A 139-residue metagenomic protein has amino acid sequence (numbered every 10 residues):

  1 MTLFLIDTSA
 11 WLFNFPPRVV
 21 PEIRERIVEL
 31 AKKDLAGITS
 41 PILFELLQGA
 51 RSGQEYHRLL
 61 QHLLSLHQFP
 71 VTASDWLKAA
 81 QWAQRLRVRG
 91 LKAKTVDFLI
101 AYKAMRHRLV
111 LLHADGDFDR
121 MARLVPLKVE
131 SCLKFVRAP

Functional and structural regions predicted by a protein language model:
M1-I38, Q48-Q61, V136-P139: Short, well-structured N-terminal submotif of metal-dependent ribonuclease cores
T2-L3, A101, M105-P139: Acidic, PIN/NYN-like endoribonuclease modules and their adjacent C-terminal/linker elements
W11-L12, L43-L46, F118: A generic structural signal for short hydrophobic patches within well-formed alpha-helices
R24, T39, L43, Y56-L59 (+2 more regions): A general structural signal for well-ordered alpha-helical segments in protein cores
K32-D34, H62-L66, R89, H107 (+1 more regions): Structured helix-beta-strand junction loops
E45, S74-K78, K134-P139: A short acidic, often aromatic-flanked loop/helix-cap motif at beta-alpha or helix-coil junctions that lines enzyme
G53-H57, L86-R87, K128-C132: Short, hinge-like loop/turn segments at secondary-structure boundaries
H67-A114: Active-site neighborhoods of divalent-metal-dependent phosphate/nucleic-acid chemistry enzymes
